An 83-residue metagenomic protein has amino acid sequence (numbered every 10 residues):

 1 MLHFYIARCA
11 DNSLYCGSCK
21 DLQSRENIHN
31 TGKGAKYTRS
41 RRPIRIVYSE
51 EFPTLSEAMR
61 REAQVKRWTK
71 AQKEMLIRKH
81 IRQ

Functional and structural regions predicted by a protein language model:
M1-K66, K70-Q83: GIY-YIG nuclease catalytic motif and its immediate N-terminal context
